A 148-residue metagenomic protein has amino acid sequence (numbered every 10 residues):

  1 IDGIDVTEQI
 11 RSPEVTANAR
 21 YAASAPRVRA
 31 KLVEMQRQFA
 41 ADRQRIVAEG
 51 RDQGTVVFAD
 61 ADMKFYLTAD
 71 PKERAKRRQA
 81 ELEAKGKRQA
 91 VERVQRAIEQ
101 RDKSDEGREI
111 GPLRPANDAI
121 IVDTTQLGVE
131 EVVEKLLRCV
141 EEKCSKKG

Functional and structural regions predicted by a protein language model:
I1-A17, Q79-A84, S104, R108-G148: NTP-dependent small-molecule kinase module
G3, L32, V47, I98 (+1 more regions): Residue-level signature of catalytic and energy-coupling elements of molecular machines, predominantly ATP/GTP-dependent
T7-I10, T16-A23, R27-K85: ATP-dependent NMP and nucleoside kinases share a basic, alpha-helical "lid"
Y21-A22, Q38-Q44, Q95-K103, V140: Short linear motifs at secondary-structure transitions and domain/linker junctions
S24, V28, A90, G128: Conserved acidic
R27, R37, Q44-R45, K103-I110 (+1 more regions): Generic structural signal for secondary-structure transition and capping sites
R51-D52, F58-A59, F65-K76, A84-A97 (+4 more regions): Anionic, Ser/Thr-rich low-complexity intrinsically disordered regions
